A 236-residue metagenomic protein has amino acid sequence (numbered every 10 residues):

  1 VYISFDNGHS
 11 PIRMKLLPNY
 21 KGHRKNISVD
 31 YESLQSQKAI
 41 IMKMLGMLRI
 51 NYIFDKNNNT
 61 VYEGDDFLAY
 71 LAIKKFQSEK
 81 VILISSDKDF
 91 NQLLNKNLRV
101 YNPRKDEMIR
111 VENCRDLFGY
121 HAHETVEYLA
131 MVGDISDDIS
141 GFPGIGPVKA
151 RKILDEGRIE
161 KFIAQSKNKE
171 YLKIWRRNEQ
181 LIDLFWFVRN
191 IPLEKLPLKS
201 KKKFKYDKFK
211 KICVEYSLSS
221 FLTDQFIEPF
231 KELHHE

Functional and structural regions predicted by a protein language model:
V1-N19: Non-catalytic, usually N-terminal nucleic-acid engagement modules in DNA/RNA processing proteins
H9, H23, H121-H123, H234-H235: Histidine (H) residue identity feature
P18, E127-A130, H235: Intrinsically disordered, low-complexity segments enriched in glycine/proline and serine/threonine
R24-F221, E228-P229: Extended two-metal-dependent nuclease catalytic cores across DNA- and RNA-processing enzymes
I227-E236: Short, amphipathic C-terminal "tail helix"
